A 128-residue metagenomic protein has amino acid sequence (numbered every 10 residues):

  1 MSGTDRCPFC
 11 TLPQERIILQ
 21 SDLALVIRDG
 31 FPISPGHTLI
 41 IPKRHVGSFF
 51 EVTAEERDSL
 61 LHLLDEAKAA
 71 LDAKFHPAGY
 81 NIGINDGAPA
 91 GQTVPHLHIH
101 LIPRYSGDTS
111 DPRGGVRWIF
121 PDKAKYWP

Functional and structural regions predicted by a protein language model:
M1-P128: HIT superfamily nucleotide-processing domains
